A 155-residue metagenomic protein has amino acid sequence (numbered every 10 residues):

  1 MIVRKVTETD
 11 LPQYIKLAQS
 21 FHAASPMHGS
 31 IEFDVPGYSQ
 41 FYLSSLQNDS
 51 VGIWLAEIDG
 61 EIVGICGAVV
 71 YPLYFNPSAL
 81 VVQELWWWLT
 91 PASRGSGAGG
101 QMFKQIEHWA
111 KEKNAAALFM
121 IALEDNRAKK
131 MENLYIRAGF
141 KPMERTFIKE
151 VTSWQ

Functional and structural regions predicted by a protein language model:
I2-K16: A short beta-loop-alpha structural element at the N-terminal edge of CoA-dependent acyl/N-acetyltransferase catalytic
H22-F41: Conserved GNAT-fold acetyl-CoA-binding loop/helix
L43-L55: A short helix-loop-beta-strand connector motif used in the catalytic cores of GNAT acetyltransferases and, in some
L55, E61-V70: Conserved beta-strand in the GNAT
L73-E84, M143: A conserved beta-turn-beta hairpin within the catalytic core of GNAT-like acetyltransferases that forms part
L85-G95: A short, internal acetyl-CoA/4′-phosphopantetheine-binding micro-motif in the GNAT/acyltransferase core
Q101-A116: Conserved acyl-CoA
F119-K130: Conserved beta-strand-loop-alpha-helix junction that forms the acyl-donor binding cleft
